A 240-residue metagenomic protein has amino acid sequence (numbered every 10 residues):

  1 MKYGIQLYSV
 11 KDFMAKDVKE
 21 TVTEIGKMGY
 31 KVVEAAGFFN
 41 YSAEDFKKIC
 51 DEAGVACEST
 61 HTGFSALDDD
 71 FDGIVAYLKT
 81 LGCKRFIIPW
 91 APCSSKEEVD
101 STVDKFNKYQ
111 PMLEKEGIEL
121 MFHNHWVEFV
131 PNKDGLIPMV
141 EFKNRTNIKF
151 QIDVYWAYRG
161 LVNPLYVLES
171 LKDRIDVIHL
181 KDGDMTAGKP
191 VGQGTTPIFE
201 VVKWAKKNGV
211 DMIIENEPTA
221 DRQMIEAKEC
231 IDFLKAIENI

Functional and structural regions predicted by a protein language model:
M1-M28, F39, D51, D68 (+3 more regions): Histidine-acidic metal/acid-base catalytic patches
Y3-Q6, V33-A35, C57-T62, F86-I88 (+4 more regions): Hydrophobic faces of well-ordered beta-strands that scaffold small-molecule active sites in alpha/beta enzyme cores
S9-V10, E34-A35, T62-F64, E97-E98 (+3 more regions): A generic structural signal for short
Y30-C50: Glycine-rich, proline-tolerant flexible connector loops at the mouths of alpha/beta enzymes
V32, I49, E58, F64-F150 (+2 more regions): Active-site acidic/histidine proton-transfer and metal-coordination neighborhood in alpha/beta enzyme cores
Y155: Adenine-nucleotide cofactor-binding loop residues
